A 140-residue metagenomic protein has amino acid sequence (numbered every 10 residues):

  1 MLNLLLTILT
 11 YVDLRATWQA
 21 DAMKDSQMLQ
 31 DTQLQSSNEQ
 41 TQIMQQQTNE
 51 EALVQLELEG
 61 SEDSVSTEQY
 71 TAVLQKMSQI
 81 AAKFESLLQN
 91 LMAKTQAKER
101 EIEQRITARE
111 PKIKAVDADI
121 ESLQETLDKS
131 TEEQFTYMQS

Functional and structural regions predicted by a protein language model:
M1-S140: Amphipathic alpha-helical polymerization modules
